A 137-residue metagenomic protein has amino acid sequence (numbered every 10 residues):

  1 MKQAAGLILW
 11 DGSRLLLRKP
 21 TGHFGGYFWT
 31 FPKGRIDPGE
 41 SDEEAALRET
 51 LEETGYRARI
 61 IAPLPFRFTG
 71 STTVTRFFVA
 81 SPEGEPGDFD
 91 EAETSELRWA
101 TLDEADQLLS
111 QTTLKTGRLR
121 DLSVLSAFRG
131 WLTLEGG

Functional and structural regions predicted by a protein language model:
M1-L16: Conserved N-terminal beta-strand and adjoining loop/helix that marks the start of the Nudix/MutT-like hydrolase domain
L16-L17, F28: Short hydrophobic-acidic sequence motifs that mark active-site Asp/Glu residues
P20: Short loop/turn segments immediately following the C-termini of beta-strands
H23-Y27: A conserved beta-turn-beta hairpin within the catalytic core of GNAT-like acetyltransferases that forms part
F28-G34: Conserved acetyl-CoA binding element of GNAT-fold acetyltransferases
G34-L119: Unchanged
L114-G137: Charged phosphate-binding loop/patch that engages nucleotide di/tri-phosphates or the phosphate backbone of nucleic
